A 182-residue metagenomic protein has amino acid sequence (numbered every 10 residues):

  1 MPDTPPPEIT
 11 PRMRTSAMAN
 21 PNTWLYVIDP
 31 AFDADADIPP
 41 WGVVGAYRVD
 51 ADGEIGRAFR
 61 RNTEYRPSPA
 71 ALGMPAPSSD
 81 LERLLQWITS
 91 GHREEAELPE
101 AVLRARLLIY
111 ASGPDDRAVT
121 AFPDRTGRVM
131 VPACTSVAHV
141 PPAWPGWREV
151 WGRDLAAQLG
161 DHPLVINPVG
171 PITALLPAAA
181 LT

Functional and structural regions predicted by a protein language model:
M1-T182: An interfacial alpha-helical scaffold signature
